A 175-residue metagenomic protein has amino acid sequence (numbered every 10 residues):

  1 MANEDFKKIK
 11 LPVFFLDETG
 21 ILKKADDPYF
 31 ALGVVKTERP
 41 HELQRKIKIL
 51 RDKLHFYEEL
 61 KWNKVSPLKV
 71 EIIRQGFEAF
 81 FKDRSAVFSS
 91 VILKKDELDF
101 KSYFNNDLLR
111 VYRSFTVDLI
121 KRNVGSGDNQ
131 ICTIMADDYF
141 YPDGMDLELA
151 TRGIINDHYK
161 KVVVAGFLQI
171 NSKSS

Functional and structural regions predicted by a protein language model:
M1-S175: Phosphate-ester processing/binding pockets and catalytic centers
